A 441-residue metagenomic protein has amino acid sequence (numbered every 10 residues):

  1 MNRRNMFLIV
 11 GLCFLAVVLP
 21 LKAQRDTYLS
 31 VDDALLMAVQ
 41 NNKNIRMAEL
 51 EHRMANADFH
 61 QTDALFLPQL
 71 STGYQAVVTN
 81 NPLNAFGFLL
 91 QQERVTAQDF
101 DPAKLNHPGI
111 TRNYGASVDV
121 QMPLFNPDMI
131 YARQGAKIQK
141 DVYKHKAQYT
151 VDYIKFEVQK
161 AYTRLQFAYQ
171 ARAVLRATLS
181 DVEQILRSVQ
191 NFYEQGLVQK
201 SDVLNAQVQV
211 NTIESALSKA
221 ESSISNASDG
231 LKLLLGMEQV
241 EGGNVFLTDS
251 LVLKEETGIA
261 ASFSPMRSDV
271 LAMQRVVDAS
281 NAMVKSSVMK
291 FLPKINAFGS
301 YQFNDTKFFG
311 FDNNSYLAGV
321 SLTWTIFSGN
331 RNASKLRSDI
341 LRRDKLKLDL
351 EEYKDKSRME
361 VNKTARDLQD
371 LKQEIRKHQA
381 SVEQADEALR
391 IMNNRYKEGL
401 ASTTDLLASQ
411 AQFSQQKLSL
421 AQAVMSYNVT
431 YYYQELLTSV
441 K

Functional and structural regions predicted by a protein language model:
M1-V31: Bacterial Sec-dependent N-terminal signal peptides
M6, K22-Q24, S71, N80-L83 (+2 more regions): Acidic, low-complexity, intrinsically disordered peripheral segments
A23-P82, L235-N281, K354, K441: Bacterial Sec-pathway N-terminal export signals of envelope proteins
R46, Q69-L83, H107-I110, Q121-Y149 (+5 more regions): Small/polar (Gly/Ser/Thr/Ala-rich) solvent-exposed segments that form structured loops/beta-strands/short helices used
A48-T62, T150, I154-A173, N191 (+4 more regions): Amphipathic alpha-helical coiled-coil segments
A57, A147-S264, L371: Periplasmic alpha-helical coiled-coil/stalk elements that build and connect Gram-negative outer-membrane
N113-S117, K160, N205, K294 (+1 more regions): Transmembrane beta-barrel architecture of outer-membrane proteins
S117-D119, Y162, N296, G319-S321 (+1 more regions): Membrane-embedded beta-strand positions in outer-membrane beta-barrel channels/transporters
